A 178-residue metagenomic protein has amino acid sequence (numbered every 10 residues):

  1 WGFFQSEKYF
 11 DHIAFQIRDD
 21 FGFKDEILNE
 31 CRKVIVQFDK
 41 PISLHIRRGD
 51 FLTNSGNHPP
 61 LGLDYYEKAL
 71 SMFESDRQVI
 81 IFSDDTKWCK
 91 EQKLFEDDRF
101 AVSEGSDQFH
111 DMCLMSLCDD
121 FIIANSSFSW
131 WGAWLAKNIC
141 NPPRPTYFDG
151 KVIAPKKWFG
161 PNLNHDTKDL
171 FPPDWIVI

Functional and structural regions predicted by a protein language model:
W1-M72: Secretory-pathway luminal glycosyltransferase catalytic domains
E7-K8, K90-E91, N162-H165: Short, solvent-exposed polar/charged micro-motifs at secondary-structure junctions
H12, D20, E26, F51 (+4 more regions): Short linear motifs in intrinsically disordered/low-complexity regions
F15, Q78-V79, F100, D174-I176: Residue-level marker of intrinsically disordered, low-complexity segments enriched for small/polar residues
F38, P142, V152, D169-L170: Compositionally biased, intrinsically disordered/low-complexity regions enriched for serine, proline and threonine
S43, R99-F100, V152, W175-V177: Conserved beta-strand scaffold positions in the cores of enzyme catalytic domains, especially in NTP/NDP-utilizing
F73-G160: Donor-binding and catalytic core of enzymes assembling or modifying cell-surface/extracellular glycoconjugates
W158-I178: Leloir-type glycosyltransferase catalytic cores
